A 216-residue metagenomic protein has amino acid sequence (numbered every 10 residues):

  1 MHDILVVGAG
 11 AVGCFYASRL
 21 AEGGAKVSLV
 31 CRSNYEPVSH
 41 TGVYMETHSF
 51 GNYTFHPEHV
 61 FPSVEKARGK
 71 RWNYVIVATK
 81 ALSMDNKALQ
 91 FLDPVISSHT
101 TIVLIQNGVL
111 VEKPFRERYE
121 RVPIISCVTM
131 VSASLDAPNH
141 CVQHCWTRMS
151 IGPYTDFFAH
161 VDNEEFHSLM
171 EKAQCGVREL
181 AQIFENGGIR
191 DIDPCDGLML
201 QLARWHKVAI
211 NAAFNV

Functional and structural regions predicted by a protein language model:
M1-G51, N186: NAD(P)+-binding Rossmann beta1-loop-alpha1 motif at the extreme N-terminus of oxidoreductases
H2, N73, T147: Nucleotide donor/acceptor-binding cores
I4, K26-V27, I102, I124 (+1 more regions): Hydrophobic anchor at the start of a short beta-strand that flanks the dinucleotide cofactor-binding loop
V6, S28-C31, V77-A78, L104-I105 (+1 more regions): Active-site-adjacent beta-strand anchor residues
C31, S49, F61-V64, Q106 (+4 more regions): Residues at the C-termini of beta-strands that transition into short coil/loop
V43-F61, N211: N-terminal glycine-rich dinucleotide-binding loop that anchors FAD/FMN and/or NAD(P) in oxidoreductases
Y53-V142: Rossmann-like NAD(P)(H) cofactor-binding subdomain of soluble oxidoreductases
V95, E117, R121-P123, D136-V216: Internal alpha-helical scaffold of NAD(P)-dependent oxidoreductase catalytic cores
